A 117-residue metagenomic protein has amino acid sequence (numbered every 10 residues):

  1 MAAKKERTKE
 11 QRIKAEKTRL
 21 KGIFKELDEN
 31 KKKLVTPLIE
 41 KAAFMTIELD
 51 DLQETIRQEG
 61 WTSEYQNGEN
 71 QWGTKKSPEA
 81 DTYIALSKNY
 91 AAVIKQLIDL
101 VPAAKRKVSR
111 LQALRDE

Functional and structural regions predicted by a protein language model:
M1-E79, A113-E117: Extended, surface-exposed interaction regions
N67, I94-D116: Long amphipathic alpha-helical coiled-coil segments
G73-V101: Helix-rich interaction surfaces within compact, conserved domain-sized segments that mediate assembly or partner
